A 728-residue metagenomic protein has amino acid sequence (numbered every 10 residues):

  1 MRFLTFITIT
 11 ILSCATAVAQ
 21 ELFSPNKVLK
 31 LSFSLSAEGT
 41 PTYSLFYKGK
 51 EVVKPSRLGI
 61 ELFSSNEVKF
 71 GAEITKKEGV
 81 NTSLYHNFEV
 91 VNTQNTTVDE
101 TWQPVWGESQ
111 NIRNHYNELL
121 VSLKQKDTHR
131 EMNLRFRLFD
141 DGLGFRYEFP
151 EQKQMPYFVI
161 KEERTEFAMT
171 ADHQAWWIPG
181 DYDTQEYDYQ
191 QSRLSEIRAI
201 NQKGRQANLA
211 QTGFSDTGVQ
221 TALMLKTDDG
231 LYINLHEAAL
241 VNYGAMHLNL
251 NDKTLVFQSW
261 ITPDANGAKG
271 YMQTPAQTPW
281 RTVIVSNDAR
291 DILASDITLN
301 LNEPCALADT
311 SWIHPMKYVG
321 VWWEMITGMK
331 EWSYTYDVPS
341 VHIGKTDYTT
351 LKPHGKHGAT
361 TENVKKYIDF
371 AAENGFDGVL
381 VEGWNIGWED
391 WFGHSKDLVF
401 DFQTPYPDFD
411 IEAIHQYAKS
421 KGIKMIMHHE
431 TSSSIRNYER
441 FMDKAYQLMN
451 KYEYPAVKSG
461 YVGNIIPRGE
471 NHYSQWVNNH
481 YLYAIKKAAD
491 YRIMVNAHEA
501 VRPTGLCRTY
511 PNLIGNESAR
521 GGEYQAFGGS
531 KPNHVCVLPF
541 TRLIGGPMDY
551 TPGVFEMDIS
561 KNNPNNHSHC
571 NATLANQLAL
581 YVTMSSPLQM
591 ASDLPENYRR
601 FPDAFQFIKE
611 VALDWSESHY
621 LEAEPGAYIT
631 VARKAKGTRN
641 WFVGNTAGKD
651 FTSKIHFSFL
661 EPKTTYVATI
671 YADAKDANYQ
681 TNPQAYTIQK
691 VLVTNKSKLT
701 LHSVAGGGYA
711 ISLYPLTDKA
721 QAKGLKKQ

Functional and structural regions predicted by a protein language model:
M1-E21: Bacterial Sec-dependent N-terminal signal peptides
E21-A308, A685: N-terminal accessory beta-strand-rich subdomains and adjacent acidic, glycine-rich linkers that precede catalytic cores
Q273-K366, N374, G378: An acidic-aromatic substrate-binding cleft motif
E362-W384, M449-P455: Catalytic domains of carbohydrate-active enzymes, especially glycoside hydrolases
E382-H569, T573: Aromatic- and carboxylate-enriched substrate-binding clefts and catalytic-loop regions of carbohydrate-active enzymes
A575-E622, A710-S712: Catalytic cores of secreted or luminal carbohydrate-active enzymes
E624-Y666, Y709-S712: Carbohydrate-binding surface patches
K690-K727: C-terminal beta-strand-rich structural cap/linker in extracellular carbohydrate-active enzymes
